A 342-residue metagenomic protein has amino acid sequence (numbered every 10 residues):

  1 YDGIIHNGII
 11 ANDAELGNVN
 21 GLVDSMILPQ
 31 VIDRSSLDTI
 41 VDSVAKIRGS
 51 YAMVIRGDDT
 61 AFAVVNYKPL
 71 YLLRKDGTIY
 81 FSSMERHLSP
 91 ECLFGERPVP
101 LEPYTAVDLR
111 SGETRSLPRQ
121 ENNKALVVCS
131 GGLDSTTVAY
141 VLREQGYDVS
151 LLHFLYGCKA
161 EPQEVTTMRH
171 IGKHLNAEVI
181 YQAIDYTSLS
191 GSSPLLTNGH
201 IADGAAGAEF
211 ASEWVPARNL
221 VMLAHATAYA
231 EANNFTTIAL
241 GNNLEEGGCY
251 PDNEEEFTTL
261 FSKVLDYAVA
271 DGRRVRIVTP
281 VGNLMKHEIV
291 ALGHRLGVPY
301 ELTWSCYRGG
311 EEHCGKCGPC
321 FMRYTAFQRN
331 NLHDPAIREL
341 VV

Functional and structural regions predicted by a protein language model:
Y1-E121: Conserved short alpha-helical segments that host acidic/polar catalytic motifs at enzyme active sites
V23-I27, R48, A217, V221 (+3 more regions): Conserved active-site and cofactor/substrate-binding residues in soluble primary-metabolism enzymes
P29, T227, S262, F321-Y324: Short, amphipathic alpha-helical segments that act as regulatory/interfacial helices in nucleotide-processing proteins
I40, G95, V298-S305: Short, surface-exposed acidic
Y67, T237, N242, W304 (+1 more regions): Short secondary-structure boundary segments
E121-L296: ATP-dependent adenylation/nucleotidyltransferase module used to activate substrates
A224, L302-T325: Local cysteine-cluster metal-coordination motifs and their immediate loop/turn environment, predominantly Fe-S cluster
G309-G310, N331-V342: Short cysteine/histidine-rich metal-coordination sites, predominantly Zn2+-binding motifs
